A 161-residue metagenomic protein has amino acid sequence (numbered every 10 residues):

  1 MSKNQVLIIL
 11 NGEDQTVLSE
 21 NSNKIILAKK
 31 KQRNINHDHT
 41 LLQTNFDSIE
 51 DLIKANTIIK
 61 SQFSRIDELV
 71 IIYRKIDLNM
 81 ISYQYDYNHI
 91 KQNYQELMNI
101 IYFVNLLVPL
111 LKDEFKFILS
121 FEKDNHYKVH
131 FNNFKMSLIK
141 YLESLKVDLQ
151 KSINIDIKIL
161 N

Functional and structural regions predicted by a protein language model:
M1-Q32: Canonical Rossmann dinucleotide-binding motif of NAD(H)/NADP(H)-dependent dehydrogenases/reductases, specifically
Q5-V6, D67-V70, K116: Structural motif
E13-T16, Q32, D47-I49, K75-N79 (+1 more regions): Short acidic, S/G/P-rich loop/turn micro-motifs used as interaction or catalytic elements
I25-L27, T40-L42, V70, I118-S120 (+1 more regions): Hydrophobic/aromatic beta-strand patches that form the interior of the parallel beta-sheet core in alpha/beta enzyme
N34-H37, Y102: Short, charged, surface-exposed secondary-structure boundary motifs
H39-S64, I71-Y94: Conserved mid-core segment of classical short-chain dehydrogenase/reductases
K75-F103, V108-K151, L160: Catalytic loop of short-chain dehydrogenase/reductase
N154-D156: Short, small/polar-rich loop/turn modules that mediate ligand/substrate recognition or access, typified
